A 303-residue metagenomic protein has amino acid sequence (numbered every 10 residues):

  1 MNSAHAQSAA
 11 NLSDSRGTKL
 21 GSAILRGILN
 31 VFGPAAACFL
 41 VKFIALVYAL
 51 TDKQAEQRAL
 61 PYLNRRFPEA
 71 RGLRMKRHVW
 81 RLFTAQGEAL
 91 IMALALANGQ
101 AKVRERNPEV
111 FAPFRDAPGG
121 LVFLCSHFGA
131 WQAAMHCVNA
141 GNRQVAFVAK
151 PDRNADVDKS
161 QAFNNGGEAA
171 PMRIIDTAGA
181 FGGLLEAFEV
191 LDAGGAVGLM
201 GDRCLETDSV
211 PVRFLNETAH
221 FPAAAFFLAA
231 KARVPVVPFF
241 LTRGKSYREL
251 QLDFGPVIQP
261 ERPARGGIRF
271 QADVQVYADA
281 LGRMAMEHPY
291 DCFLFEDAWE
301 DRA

Functional and structural regions predicted by a protein language model:
M1-C125, A130, S160: Membrane-anchoring hydrophobic helices of lipid-metabolizing enzymes
Q57-R58, R153-A155, T218-P222: Active-site metal-coordination segments of metallo-dependent hydrolases
K76, P151, A178, T242 (+1 more regions): Residue-level "edge-of-site" marker
A97-R104, R173-G179, L215-N216, P263 (+1 more regions): Short, flexible loop segments at the rims of nucleotide/cofactor-binding pockets, characterized by
R106-P108, V148-K150, I175-T177, G255-V257 (+1 more regions): Conserved beta-strand termini and adjacent loop/short-helix elements that scaffold enzyme active sites in alpha/beta
R115-A117, A140, Q144, F181-A303: Non-catalytic C-terminal accessory region of glycerolipid acyltransferases and related lyso-lipid remodeling enzymes
G119-A178, T207-V210: Catalytic core of membrane glycerolipid acyltransferases/transacylases, capturing the structured, soluble-facing
